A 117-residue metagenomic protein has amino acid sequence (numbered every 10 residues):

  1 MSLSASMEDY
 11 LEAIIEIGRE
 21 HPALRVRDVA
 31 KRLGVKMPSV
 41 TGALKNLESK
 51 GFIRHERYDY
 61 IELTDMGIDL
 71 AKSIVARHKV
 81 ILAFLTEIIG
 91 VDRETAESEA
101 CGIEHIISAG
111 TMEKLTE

Functional and structural regions predicted by a protein language model:
S2-V35: N-terminal helix-turn-helix DNA-binding core of bacterial DNA-binding proteins
A13-I17, S73, I88: Short amphipathic alpha-helical elements of helix-turn-helix/winged-helix folds
V26-R57, D65: Canonical helix-turn-helix DNA-binding module
R32, L70, I88: Residues within the alpha-helical elements of helix-turn-helix
K36, G90-E94: Helix N-cap / loop-to-helix initiation motif
D59-H78: Basic, amphipathic "hinge/linker" alpha-helix immediately C-terminal to the N-terminal HTH DNA-binding motif
H78-A83, E97-S98: A generic alpha-helix surface/boundary motif
S98-E117: C-terminal regulatory/oligomerization modules of transcriptional regulators
